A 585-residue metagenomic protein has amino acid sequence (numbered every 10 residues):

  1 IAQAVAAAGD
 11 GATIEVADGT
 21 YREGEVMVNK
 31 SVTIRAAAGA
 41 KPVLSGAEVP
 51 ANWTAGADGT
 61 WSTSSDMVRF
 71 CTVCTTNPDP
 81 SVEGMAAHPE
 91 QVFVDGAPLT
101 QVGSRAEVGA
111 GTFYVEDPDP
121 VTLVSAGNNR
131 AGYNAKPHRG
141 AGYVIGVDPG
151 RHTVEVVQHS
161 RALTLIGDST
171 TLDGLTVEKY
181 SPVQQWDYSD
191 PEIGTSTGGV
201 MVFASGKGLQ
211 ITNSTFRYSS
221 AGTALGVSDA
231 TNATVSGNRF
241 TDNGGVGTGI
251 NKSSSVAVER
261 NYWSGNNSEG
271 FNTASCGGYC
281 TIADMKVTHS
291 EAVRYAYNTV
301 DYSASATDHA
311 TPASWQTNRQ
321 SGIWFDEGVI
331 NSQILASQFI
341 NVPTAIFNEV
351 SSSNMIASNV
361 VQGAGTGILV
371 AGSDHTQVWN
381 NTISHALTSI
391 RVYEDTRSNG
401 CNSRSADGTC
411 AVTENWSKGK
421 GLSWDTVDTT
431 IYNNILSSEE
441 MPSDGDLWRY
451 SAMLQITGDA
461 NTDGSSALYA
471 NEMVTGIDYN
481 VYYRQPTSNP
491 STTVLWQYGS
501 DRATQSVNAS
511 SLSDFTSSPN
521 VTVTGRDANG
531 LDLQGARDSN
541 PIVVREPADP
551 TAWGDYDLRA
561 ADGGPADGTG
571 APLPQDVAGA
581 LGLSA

Functional and structural regions predicted by a protein language model:
I1-A2, A7-A204, N489, T504-S539 (+2 more regions): Extracellular polysaccharide-degrading/modifying enzymes targeting complex plant/algal/animal polysaccharides
D10, V16-T20, V26-S31, A36-A40 (+16 more regions): Beta-strand repeat scaffolds of extracellular/surface proteins
Y21, W53, W61, F113 (+7 more regions): Aromatic side chains
D66-R69, I211, F271, S405: Disulfide-bonded cysteine motifs in exported proteins
P182-A204, A221-S228, D242-W553: Glycine- and acidic/polar-rich repeat regions and solenoidal domains
Q210-R217: Surface-exposed extracellular loop regions of Gram-negative outer-membrane beta-barrel proteins
